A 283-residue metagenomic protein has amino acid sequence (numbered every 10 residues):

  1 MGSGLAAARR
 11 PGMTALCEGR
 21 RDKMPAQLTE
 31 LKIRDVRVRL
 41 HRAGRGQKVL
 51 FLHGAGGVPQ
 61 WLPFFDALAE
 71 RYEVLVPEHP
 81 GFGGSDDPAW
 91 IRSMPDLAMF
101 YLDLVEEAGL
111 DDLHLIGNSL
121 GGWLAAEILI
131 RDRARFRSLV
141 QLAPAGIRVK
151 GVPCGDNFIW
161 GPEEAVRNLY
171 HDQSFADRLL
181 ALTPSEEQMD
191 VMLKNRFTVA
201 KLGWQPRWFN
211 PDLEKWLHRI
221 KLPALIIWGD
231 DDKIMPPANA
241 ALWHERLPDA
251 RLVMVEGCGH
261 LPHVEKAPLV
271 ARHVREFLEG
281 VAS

Functional and structural regions predicted by a protein language model:
A26, E186-K215, R219: Hydrophobic, aromatic-rich cap/lid helix
V36-G84: Conserved HGGG/HGGXW glycine-rich cap/lid loop of the alpha/beta-hydrolase fold
F64, L222, P236-E245: Short alpha-helix in the alpha/beta-hydrolase fold that links the catalytic acid
L75-I116, R272: Active-site loop/oxyanion-hole signature of alpha/beta-hydrolase fold enzymes
W123-R131, F136-N168: Flexible "cap/lid" loop of the alpha/beta hydrolase fold
I220, I226-W228: Short beta-strand/loop motif that positions the catalytic acidic residue of the alpha/beta-hydrolase fold
D231-M235: Acidic catalytic loop of the alpha/beta-hydrolase fold
A250-S283: Catalytic active-site module of serine/aspartate enzymes centered on a nucleophile-bearing elbow/loop
